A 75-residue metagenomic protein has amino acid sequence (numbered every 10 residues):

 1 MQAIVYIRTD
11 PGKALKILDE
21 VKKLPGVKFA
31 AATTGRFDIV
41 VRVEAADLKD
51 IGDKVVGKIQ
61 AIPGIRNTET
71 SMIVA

Functional and structural regions predicted by a protein language model:
M1-A75: A compositional/biophysical signature of low hydrophobicity enriched in polar/charged and small residues
